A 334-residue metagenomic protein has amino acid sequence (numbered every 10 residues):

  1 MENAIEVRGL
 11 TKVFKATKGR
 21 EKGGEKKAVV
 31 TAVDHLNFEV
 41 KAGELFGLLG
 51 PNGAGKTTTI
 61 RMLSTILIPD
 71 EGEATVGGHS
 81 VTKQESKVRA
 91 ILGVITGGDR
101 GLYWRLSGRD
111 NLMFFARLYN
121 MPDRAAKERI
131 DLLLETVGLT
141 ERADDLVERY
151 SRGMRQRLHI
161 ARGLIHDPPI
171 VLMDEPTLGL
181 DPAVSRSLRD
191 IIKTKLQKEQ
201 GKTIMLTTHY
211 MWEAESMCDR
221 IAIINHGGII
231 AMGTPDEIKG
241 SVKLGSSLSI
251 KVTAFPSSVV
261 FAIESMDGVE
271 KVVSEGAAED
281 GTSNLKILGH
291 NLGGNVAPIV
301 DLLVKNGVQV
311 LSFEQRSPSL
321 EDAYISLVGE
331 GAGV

Functional and structural regions predicted by a protein language model:
M113, R117, R124-R142: Conserved ABC ATPase "signature" region
I160: Hydrophobic anchor residue at the start of the ABC signature
D167: Conserved catalytic motifs of ABC-family nucleotide-binding domains
V171-E175: Catalytic Walker B motif of ABC-type/P-loop ATPase nucleotide-binding domains
I191-H290: ABC transporter nucleotide-binding domain
